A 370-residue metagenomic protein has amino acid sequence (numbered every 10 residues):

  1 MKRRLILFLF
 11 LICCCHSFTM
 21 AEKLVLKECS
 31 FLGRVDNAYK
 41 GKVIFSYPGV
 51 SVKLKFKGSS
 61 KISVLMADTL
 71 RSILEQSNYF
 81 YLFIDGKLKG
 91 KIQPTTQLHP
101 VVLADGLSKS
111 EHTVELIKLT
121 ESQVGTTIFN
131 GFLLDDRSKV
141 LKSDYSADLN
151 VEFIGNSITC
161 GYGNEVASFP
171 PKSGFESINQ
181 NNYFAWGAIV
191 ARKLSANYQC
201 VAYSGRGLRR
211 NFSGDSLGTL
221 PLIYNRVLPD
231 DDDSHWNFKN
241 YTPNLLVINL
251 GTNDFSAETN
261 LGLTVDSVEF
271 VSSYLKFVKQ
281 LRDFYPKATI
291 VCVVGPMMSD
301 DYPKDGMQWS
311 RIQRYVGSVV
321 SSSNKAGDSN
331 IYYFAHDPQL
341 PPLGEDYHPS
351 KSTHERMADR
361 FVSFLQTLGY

Functional and structural regions predicted by a protein language model:
M1-R4: Positively charged n-region of N-terminal signal peptides that target proteins for export
I6-F8, F18-N182, G369: N-terminal secretory targeting modules
Y47-V50, K172-T264, V268-V271, D301-R314 (+1 more regions): Conserved SGNH/GDSL esterase-like catalytic core that processes O-acyl groups on lipids and polysaccharides
L70, S157-G161, S204-L208, T252-S256 (+2 more regions): Solvent-exposed loop/turn segments at secondary-structure junctions within structured extracellular/periplasmic domains
N150-I154, T159, Y198-A202, N244-N249 (+2 more regions): Structural recognition of the beta-strand scaffold that forms the well-ordered cores of secreted hydrolase catalytic
Y274-V278, G317: Generic structural signal for well-ordered alpha-helices, preferentially at hydrophobic/aromatic core positions
V291-F334, Y347, K351-R356: Substrate-gating cap/lid alpha-helix
E345-Y370: Histidine-centered active-site loop/cap adjacent to the catalytic His in serine esterases/O-acetyl transfer systems
